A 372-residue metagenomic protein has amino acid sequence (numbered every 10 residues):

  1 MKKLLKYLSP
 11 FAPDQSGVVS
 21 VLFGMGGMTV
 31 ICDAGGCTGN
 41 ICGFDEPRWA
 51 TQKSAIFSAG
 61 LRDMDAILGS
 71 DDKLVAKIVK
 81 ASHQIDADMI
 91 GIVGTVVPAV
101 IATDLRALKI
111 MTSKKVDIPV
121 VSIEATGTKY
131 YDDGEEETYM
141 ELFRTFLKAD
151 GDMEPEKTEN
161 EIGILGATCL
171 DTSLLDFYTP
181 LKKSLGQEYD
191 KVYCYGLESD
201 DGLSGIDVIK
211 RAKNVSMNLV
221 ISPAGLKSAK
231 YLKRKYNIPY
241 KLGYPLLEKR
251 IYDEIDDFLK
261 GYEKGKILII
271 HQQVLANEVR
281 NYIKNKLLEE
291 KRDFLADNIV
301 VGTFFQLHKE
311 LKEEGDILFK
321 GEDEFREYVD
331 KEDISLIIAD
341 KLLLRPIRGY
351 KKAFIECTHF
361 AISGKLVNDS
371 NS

Functional and structural regions predicted by a protein language model:
M1-S372: An N-terminal assembly and electron-transfer interface module characteristic of large anaerobic redox and radical
